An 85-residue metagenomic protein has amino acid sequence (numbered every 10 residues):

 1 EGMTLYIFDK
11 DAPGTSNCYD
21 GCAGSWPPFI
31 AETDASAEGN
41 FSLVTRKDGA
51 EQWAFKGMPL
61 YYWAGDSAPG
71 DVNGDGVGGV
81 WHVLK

Functional and structural regions predicted by a protein language model:
E1-K85: Compact beta-sheet-dominated domain cores in extracellular/mature segments
